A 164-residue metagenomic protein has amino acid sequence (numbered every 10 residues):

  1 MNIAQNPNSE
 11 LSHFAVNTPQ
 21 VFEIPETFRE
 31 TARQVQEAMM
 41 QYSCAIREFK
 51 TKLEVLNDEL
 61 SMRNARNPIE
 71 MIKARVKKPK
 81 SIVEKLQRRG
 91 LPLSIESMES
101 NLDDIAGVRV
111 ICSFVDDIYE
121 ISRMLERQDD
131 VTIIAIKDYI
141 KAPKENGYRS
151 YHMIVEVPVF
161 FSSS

Functional and structural regions predicted by a protein language model:
M1-N101: Charge-rich, low-complexity segments
I72-K80, R109, E145-H152: Short amphipathic alpha-helical patches
L102-D104, G147: Short flexible coil/turn linkers enriched for glycine and charged/polar residues that connect secondary-structure
A106-C112: Short cationic amphipathic helices and targeting signals
C112-S164: Long beta-strand-rich cores associated with HINT superfamily self-processing modules
